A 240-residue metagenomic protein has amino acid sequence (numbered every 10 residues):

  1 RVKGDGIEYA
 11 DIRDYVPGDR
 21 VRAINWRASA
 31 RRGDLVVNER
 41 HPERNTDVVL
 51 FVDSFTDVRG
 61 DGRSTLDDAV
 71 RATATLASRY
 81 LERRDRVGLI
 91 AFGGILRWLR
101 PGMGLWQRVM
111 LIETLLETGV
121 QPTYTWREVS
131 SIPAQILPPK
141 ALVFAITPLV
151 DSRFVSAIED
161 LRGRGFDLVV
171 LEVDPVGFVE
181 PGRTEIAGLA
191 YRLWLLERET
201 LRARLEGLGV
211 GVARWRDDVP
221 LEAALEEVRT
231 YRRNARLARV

Functional and structural regions predicted by a protein language model:
R1-W106, K140-I146, S152, D160 (+1 more regions): An amphipathic, basic-hydrophobic helix/alpha-beta surface used to engage anionic, phosphate-rich ligands or surfaces
V2, L66, P101, G119 (+4 more regions): Hydrophobic alpha-helical scaffolding
A23-I24, L115-G119, A141-F144, I186-A187: Short, basic, glycine/proline-bearing loop/turn elements
A72, E128-I132, R153: Well-ordered alpha-helical segments embedded in enzymatic catalytic cores
I90-I95, Q107-E113, G177-T184, R204-G207: Short acidic (Asp/Glu) and glycine-rich catalytic loops that position anionic groups and cofactors
R100-E113, E227-A235: Short, electropositive alpha-helical surface patch
Q107-K140: Von Willebrand factor
T125, L137-L142, L149-V240: Von Willebrand factor type A / integrin I
